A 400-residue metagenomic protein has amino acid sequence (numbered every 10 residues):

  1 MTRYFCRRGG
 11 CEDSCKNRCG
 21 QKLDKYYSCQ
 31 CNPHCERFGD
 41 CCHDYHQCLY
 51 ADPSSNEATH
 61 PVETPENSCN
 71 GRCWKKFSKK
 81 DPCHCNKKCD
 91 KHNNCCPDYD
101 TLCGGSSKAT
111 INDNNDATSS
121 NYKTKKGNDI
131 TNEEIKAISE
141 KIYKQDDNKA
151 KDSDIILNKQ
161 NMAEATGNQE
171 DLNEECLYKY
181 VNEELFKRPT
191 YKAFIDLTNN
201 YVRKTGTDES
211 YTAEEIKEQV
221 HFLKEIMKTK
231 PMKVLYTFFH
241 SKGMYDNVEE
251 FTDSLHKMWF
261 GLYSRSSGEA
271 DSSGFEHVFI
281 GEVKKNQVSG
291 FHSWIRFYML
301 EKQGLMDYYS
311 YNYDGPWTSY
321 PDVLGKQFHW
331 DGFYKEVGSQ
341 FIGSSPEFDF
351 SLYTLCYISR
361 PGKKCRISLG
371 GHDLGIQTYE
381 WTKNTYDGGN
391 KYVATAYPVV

Functional and structural regions predicted by a protein language model:
F5-D52, P65-G105: Secreted, short cysteine-rich peptides and small extracellular cysteine-rich domains stabilized by multiple disulfide
C11-D13, P65-N67, S120, G370-Q377: Short amphipathic alpha-helical surface micro-motifs
C42-H43, C96-P97, H256, Y353 (+1 more regions): Residue-level recognition of well-ordered secondary-structure positions
S55-A58, K108-N112: Intrinsically disordered, low-complexity regions of secreted protein precursors
H60-T64, V393: Primarily N-terminal secretory
A109-G370: N-terminal "domain-start" segment
H372-V400: Extended hydrophobic
